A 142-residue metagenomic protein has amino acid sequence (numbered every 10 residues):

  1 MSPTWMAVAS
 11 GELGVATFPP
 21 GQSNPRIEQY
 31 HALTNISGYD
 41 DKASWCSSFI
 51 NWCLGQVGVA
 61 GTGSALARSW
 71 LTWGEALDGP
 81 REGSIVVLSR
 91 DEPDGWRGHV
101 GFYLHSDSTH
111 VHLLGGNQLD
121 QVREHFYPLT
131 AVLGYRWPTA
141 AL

Functional and structural regions predicted by a protein language model:
M1-V57, L119, A141: N-terminal capping segments
S2, K42, F49, A67-W70 (+2 more regions): Intrinsically disordered regions, especially transient/low-confidence alpha-helical propensity segments and coil-helix
P3, G55, V59-R123: ...with weaker cross-activation on analogous glycine-rich loops/strands in unrelated enzymes
M6, H110, V132: A residue-level signal for beta-strand positions that form part of recognition/binding surfaces within mature
L13, P20, R97-V100, L114-G115 (+1 more regions): Short glycine-rich loop/turn motifs that provide flexible caps or phosphate-binding loops at active sites
S23-N24, L66, P128: Helix N-terminus capping/helix-initiation residues
R123-L129: Short amphipathic beta-strand/extended segments with alternating polar/hydrophobic composition
L129-L142: Low-complexity, Gly/Ser/Thr/Pro-rich intrinsically disordered linker/tail segments
